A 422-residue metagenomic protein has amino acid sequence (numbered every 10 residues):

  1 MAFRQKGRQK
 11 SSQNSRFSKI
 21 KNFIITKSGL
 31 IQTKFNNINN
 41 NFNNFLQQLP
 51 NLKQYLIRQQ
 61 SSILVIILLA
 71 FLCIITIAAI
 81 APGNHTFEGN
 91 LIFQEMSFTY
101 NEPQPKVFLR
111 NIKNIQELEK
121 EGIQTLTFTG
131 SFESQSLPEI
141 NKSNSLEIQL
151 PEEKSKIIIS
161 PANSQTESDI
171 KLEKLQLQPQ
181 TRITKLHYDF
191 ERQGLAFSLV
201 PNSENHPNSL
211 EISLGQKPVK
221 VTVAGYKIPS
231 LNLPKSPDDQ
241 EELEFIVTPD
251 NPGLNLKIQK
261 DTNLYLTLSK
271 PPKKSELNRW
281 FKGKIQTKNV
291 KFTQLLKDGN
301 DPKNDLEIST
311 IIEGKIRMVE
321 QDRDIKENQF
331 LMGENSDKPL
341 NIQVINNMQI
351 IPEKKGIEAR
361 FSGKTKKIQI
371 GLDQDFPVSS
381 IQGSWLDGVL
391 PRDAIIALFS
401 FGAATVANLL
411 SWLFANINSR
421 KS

Functional and structural regions predicted by a protein language model:
M1-N36: N-terminal targeting leaders characterized by basic, low-complexity, disordered sequences that direct proteins
I24-I66, N418-S422: Cytosolic-side transmembrane helix boundary signature
L56-S61, W385-S400: Juxtamembrane/start-of-transmembrane alpha-helix segments at the extracytoplasmic/lumenal side of membrane anchors
Q59-P82, A404: Hydrophobic membrane-insertion alpha-helices, especially the h-region of bacterial N-terminal signal peptides
T76-F190: Juxtamembrane non-transmembrane segments of integral membrane proteins
I246-N341: Membrane-proximal low-complexity regions enriched in glycine and acidic/polar residues
G299-L390: Membrane-proximal, non-transmembrane alpha-helical segments
L390-A397, A403-S422: Juxtamembrane interface at the cytosolic side of transmembrane helices
